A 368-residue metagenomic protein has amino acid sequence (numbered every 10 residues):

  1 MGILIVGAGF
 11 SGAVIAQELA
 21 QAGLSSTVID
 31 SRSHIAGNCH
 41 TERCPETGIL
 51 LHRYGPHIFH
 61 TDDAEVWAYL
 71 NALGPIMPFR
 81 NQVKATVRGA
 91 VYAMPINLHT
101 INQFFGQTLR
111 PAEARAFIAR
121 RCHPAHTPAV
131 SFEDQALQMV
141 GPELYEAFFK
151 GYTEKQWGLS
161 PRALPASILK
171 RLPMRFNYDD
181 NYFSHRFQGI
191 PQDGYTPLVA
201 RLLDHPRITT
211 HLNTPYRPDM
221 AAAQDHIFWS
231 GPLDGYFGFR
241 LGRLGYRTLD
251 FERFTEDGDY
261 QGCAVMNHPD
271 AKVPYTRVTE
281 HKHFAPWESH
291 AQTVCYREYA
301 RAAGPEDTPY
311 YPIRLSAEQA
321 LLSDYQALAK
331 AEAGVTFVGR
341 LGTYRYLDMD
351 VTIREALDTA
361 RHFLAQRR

Functional and structural regions predicted by a protein language model:
G2-V28, A360, L364: N-terminal Rossmann-like FAD-binding beta1-loop-alpha1 element of flavoenzymes
F10-S11, S33-I35, T47, H99 (+6 more regions): Short, solvent-exposed loop/turn segments at secondary-structure junctions
A20-P45: Glycine-rich FAD pyrophosphate-binding loop
E46-H123: Dinucleotide-binding Rossmann-like beta1-alpha1 core, especially the glycine-rich loop that anchors the ADP
I76, I208-L212, V335: Generic structural signal for residues in well-ordered beta-strands
R88-A93, L98-H226, S230, F237: Active-site/ligand-binding neighborhood in enzyme catalytic cores
T214, P218-L328: Mid-domain catalytic core of redox enzymes that form a hydrophobic substrate pocket/lid adjacent to a catalytic redox
T308-R368: C-terminal catalytic lobe of FAD-dependent flavoproteins
